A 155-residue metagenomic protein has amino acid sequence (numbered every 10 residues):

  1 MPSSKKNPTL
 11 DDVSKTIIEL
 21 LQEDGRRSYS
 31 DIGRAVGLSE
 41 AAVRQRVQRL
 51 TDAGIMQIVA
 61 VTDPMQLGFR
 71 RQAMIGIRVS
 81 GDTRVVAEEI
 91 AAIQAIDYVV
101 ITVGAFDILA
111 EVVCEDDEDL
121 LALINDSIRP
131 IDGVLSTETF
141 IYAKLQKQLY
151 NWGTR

Functional and structural regions predicted by a protein language model:
M1-R155: A compositional/biophysical signature of low hydrophobicity enriched in polar/charged and small residues
